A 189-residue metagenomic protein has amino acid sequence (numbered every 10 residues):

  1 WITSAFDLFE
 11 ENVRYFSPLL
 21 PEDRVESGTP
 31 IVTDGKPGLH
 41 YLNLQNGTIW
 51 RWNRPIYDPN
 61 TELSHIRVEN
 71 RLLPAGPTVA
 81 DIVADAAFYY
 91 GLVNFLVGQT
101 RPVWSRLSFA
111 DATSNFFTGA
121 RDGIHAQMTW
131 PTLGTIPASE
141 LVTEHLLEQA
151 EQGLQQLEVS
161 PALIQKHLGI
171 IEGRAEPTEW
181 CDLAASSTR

Functional and structural regions predicted by a protein language model:
W1-R189: C-terminal accessory/tail domains of diverse enzymes
